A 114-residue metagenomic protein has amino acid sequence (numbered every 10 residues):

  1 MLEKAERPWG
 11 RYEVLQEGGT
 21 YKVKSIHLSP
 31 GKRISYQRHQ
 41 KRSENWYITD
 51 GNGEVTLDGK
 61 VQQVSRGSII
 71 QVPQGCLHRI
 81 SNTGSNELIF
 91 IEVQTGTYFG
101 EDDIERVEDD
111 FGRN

Functional and structural regions predicted by a protein language model:
M1-R7, R79-N114: Double-stranded beta-helix
L2-S43: A short glycine-rich, His/Asp/Glu-containing loop-to-beta-strand
S29, K41, I48, P73-G75 (+1 more regions): A short, compositionally biased micro-patch
K32, K41-R42, K60, C76-L77 (+1 more regions): A generic "binding-loop/recognition-motif" signal
I34, K60-Q62, D103: Short beta-strand segments
S35-Y36, V55-T56, V72, H78-G84 (+1 more regions): Short beta-strand His + acidic residue motifs that chelate non-heme Fe in jelly-roll/DSBH and cupin folds
K41-E54, D58-G59: Glycine- and acidic-residue-biased ligand/ion/polar-headgroup-sensing regions
G59-L77: Short acidic-glycine-tyrosine-enriched beta hairpin
